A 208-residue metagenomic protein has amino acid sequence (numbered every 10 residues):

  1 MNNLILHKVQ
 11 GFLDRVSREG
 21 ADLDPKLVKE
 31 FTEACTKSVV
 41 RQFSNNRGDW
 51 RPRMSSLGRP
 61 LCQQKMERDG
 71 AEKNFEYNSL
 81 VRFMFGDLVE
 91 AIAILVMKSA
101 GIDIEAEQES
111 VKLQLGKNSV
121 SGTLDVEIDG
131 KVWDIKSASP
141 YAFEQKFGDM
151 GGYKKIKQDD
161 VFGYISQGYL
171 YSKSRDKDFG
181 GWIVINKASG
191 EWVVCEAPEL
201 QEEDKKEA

Functional and structural regions predicted by a protein language model:
M1-V132, S137-K155: Metal-dependent nuclease catalytic cores that hydrolyze phosphodiester bonds in DNA/RNA, characterized by
D87, F162-I165, K206: Alpha-helix initiation and capping sites
V89, Q167-L170: Conserved alpha C helix of the protein kinase catalytic core
S119, Y164-Q167: Amphipathic coiled-coil/heptad-repeat helices and related helical stalk/stem segments that mediate oligomerization
Q145, Q158-D160, L170-A208: Metal-dependent nuclease catalytic regions and adjoining charged, substrate-binding loops involved in nucleic-acid end
G151-I165: A short acidic, glycine-rich active-site loop that binds or catalyzes chemistry on phosphate/adenosine moieties
